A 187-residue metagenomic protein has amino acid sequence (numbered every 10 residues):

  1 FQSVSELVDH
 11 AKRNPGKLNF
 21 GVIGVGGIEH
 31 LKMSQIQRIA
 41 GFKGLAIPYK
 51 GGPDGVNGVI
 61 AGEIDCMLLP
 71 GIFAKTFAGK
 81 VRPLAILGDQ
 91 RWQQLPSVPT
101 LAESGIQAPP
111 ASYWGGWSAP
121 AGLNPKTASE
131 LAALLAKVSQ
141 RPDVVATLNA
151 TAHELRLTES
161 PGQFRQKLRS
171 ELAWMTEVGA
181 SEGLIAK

Functional and structural regions predicted by a protein language model:
F1-D54, L101, W114-T147: Hinge/capping helix and adjacent helix->loop/strand transition within the periplasmic-binding protein
G16-N19, R38-K50, D54-D65, A152-T158 (+1 more regions): A local structural motif
N19-G21, M67, L84: Short, well-ordered beta-strand segments
K32-S34, N57, L95-P99, E159: Short, well-ordered secondary-structure micro-motifs
S34-I39, P53-M67, I72-K80, R169: Short helices/loops that flank or line small-molecule/ion binding pockets
I39-F42, K126-K187: An extracytoplasmic/periplasmic, membrane-proximal ligand-sensing/linker region
Y49, L68-L69, I86: Short beta-strand and adjacent tight-turn residues that come in two discontinuous sequence segments and form the edges
I72-Q140, S170: C-terminal lobe and pocket-closing loops of periplasmic/extracytoplasmic Venus-flytrap solute-binding proteins
